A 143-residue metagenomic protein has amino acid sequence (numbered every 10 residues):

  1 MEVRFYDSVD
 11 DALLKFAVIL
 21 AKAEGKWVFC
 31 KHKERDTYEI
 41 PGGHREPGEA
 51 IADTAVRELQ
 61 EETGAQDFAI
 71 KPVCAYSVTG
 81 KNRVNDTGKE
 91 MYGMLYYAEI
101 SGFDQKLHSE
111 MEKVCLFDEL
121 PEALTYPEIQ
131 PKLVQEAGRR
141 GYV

Functional and structural regions predicted by a protein language model:
M1-V18: Acidic, metal-coordinating catalytic segment for phosphate/diphosphate chemistry, firing primarily on the Nudix
L14-F16, K22, K33-R35, I40 (+2 more regions): Short connector loops at helix/strand junctions that flank enzyme active sites, especially segments positioning acidic
I19-A21, F29, A98, L116: Conserved hydrophobic "DFG−1" position in protein kinase catalytic cores
K22-E61: Conserved Nudix-box catalytic region and its N-terminal flanking loop in Nudix hydrolases and closely related
W27-V28, S101-L107: Short helix-loop capping/hinge motifs at secondary-structure junctions, enriched in acidic/polar residues
Q66-A75: A short coil-to-beta-strand element that immediately follows conserved catalytic motifs
Y76-D104: Active-site-adjacent beta-strand/loop module that shapes the phosphate/pyrophosphate-binding cleft
L95-Y97, Q105-R140: NUDIX/MutT-family hydrolases
